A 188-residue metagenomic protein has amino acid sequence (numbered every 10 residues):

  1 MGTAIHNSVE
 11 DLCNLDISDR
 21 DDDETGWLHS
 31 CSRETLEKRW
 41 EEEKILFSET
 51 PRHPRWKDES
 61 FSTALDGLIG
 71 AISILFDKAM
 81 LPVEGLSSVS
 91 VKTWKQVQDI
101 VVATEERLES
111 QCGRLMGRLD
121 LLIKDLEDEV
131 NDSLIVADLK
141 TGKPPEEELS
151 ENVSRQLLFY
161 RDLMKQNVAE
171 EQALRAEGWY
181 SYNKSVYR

Functional and structural regions predicted by a protein language model:
S8-V102: A non-catalytic, helix-rich entry segment at domain boundaries
V97-R188: Mg2+/Mn2+-dependent nuclease catalytic core
